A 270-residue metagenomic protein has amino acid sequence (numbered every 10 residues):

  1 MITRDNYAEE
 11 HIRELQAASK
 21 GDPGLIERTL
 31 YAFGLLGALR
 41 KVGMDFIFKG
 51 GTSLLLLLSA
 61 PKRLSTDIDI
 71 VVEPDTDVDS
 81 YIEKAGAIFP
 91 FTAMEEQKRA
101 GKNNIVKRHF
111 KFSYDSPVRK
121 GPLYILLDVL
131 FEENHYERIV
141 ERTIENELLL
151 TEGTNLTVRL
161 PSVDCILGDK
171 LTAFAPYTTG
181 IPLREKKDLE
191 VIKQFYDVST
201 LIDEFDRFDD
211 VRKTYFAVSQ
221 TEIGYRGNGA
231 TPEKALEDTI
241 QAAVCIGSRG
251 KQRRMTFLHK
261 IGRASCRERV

Functional and structural regions predicted by a protein language model:
M1-G51: A generic N-terminal leader/anchor concept
R4, E14-A18, L25, T29-F33 (+1 more regions): Catalytic cores of NTP-dependent nucleotidyl/adenyl transfer enzymes across multiple folds
S19-G21, D69-T76, R184-E185: Short histidine-centered catalytic/ligand-binding loop motif
L36-I68, V72-P74: Active-site nucleotide-donor binding segment shared across nucleotidyl transfer reactions
L58-P61, Y81-K84, R138-E141: Short, conserved acidic/polar surface loops in the N-terminal third of protein domains
V72-I105: Metal-dependent nucleotidyltransferase catalytic core
